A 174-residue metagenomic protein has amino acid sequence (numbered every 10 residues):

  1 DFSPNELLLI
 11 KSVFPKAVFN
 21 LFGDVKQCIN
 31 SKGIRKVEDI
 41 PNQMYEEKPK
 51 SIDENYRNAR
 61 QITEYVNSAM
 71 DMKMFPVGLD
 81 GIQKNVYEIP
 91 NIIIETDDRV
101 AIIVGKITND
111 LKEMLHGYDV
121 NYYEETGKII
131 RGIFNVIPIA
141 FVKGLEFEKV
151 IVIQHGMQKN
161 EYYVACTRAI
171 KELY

Functional and structural regions predicted by a protein language model:
S3-N121, T126-Y174: Conserved helicase motor core of SF1/SF2 NTP-dependent helicases
